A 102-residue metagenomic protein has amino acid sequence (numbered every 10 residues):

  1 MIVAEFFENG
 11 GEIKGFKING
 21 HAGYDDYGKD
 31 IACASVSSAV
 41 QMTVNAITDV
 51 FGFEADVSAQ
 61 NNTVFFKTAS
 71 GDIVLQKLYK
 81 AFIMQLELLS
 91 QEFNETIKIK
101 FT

Functional and structural regions predicted by a protein language model:
M1-I31, Q41, N45-T102: N-terminal intrinsically disordered, cationic/polar leader segments that include organellar targeting peptides
A32-V36: Short, conserved glycine- and acidic-residue-centered signature motifs in active-site or ligand-binding loops
